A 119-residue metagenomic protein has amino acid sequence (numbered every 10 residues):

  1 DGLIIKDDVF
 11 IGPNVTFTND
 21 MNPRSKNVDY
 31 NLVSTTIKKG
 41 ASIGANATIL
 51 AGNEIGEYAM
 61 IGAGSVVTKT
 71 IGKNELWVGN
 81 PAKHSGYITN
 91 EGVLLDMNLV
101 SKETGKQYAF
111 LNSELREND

Functional and structural regions predicted by a protein language model:
D1-E54, G86-Y87: Flexible, glycine/small-residue-enriched loop-and-beta-strand segment within the central core of proteins
I71: Glycine/proline-rich active-site loop of Rossmann-fold NAD(P)-dependent oxidoreductases
H84-Y87, L99: Cys/His-enriched microdomains
T89, S101-T104: Short cysteine-rich clusters marking metal-coordination/redox-active sites
L95-N98, A109-L111: Short, non-ligating residues that shape and space the ligands of small metal-coordination modules and catalytic
L111-D119: Short metal-binding segments enriched for Cys and/or His
